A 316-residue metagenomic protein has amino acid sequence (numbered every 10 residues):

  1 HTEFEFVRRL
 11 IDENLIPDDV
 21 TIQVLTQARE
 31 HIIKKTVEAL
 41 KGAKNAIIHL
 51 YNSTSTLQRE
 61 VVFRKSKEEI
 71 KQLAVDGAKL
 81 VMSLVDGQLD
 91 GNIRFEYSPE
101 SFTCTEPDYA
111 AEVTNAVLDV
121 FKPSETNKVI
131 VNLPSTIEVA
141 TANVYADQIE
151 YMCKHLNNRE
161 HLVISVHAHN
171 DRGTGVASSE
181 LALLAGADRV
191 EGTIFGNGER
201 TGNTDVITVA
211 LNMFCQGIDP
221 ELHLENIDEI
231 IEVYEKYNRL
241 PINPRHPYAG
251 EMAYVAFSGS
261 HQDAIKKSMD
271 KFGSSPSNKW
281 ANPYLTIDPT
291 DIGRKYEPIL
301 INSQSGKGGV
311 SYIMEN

Functional and structural regions predicted by a protein language model:
H1-E30, P298-I301, S305, S311: N-terminal capping/small domains of soluble enzymes
V7-P17, E30-I164, E180-A185: Alpha/beta enzyme core
D19, Q58-V61, L133-S135, E191-E199 (+3 more regions): Short beta-alpha connecting loops at secondary-structure transitions that line or flank enzyme active sites
V24, V61, K65-Q72, S101-D108 (+5 more regions): Alpha-helix capping and helix-loop boundary segments enriched in small/acidic/polar residues
T114, N127, A142-A146, E150 (+7 more regions): Metal-centered catalytic cores of metalloenzymes
E125, A185-T204: Glycine-rich phosphate-binding active-site loops on the catalytic face of alpha/beta enzymes
V166-I194: Small-aliphatic-rich amphipathic alpha-helix that forms the alpha element of a beta-alpha
G217-N316: A mid-to-C-terminal "edge-of-domain" accessory segment
